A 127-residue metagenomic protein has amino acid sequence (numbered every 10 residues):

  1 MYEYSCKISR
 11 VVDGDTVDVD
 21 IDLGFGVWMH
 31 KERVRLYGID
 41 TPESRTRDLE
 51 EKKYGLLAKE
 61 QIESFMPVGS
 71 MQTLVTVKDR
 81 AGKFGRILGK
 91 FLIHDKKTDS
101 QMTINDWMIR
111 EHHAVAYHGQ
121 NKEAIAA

Functional and structural regions predicted by a protein language model:
M1-A127: Small beta-barrel nucleic-acid-binding modules, primarily SNase/OB-fold domains and secondarily Tudor-like barrels
